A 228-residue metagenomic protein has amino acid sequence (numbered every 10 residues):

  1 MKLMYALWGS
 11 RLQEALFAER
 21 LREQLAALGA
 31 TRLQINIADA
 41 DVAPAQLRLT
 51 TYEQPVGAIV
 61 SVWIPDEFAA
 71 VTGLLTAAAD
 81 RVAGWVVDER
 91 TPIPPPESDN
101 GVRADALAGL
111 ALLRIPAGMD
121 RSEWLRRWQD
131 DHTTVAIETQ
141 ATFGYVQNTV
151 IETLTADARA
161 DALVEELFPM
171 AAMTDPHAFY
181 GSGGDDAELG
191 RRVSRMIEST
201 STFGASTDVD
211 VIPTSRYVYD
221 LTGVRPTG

Functional and structural regions predicted by a protein language model:
M1-G228: Macromolecular interaction modules
